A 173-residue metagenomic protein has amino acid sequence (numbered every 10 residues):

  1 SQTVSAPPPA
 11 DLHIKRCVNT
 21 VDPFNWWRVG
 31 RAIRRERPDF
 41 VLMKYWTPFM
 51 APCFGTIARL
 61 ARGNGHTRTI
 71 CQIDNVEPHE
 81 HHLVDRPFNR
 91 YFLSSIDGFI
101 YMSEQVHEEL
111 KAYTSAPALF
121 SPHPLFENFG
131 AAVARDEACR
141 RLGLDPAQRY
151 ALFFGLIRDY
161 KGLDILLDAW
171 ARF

Functional and structural regions predicted by a protein language model:
S1-R35, V106-H107, K111: N-terminal strand-loop element at the rim of the active site of nucleotide-sugar-dependent glycosyltransferases
I14-N19, R28-P52, T67-Q72: Short N-terminal targeting/anchoring amphipathic segment
R37, V133-Y150: Nucleotide-sugar donor-binding and catalytic loop/hinge architecture of NDP-sugar-dependent glycosyltransferases
A58, W170-A171: A conserved amphipathic alpha-helix that caps or lines the catalytic cleft of carbohydrate- and lipid-modifying enzymes
R59-N64, H82-F99: Membrane-proximal helix-turn-helix segments that form the acceptor-binding/catalytic region of lipid-linked
S94-R135: Donor nucleotide-sugar binding/catalytic pocket of nucleotide-sugar-dependent glycosyltransferases
L144-K161, L167-W170: Conserved donor-binding/catalytic core segment of Leloir-type glycosyltransferases
